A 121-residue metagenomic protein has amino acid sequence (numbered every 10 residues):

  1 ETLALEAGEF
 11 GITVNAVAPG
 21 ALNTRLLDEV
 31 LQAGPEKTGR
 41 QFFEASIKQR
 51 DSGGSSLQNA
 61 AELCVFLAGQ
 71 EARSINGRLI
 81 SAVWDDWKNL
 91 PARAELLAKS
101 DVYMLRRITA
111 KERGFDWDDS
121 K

Functional and structural regions predicted by a protein language model:
T2-I12, A33, E71-R73: Active-site-adjacent segment of SDR/Rossmann-fold oxidoreductases
A7, V30-L31, A94, T109: Generic low-complexity, intrinsically disordered sequence content enriched in small uncharged/hydrophobic residues
F10-G20: Conserved beta-loop-beta element that borders a ligand/cofactor-binding pocket
T13, T24, N76: Ser/Thr-centric signal marking residues that sit in or immediately flank functional binding/regulatory motifs
A16, K37-K121: C-terminal helical subdomain
P19-E29, A33: Short, flexible catalytic-loop segment of classical short-chain dehydrogenase/reductase
